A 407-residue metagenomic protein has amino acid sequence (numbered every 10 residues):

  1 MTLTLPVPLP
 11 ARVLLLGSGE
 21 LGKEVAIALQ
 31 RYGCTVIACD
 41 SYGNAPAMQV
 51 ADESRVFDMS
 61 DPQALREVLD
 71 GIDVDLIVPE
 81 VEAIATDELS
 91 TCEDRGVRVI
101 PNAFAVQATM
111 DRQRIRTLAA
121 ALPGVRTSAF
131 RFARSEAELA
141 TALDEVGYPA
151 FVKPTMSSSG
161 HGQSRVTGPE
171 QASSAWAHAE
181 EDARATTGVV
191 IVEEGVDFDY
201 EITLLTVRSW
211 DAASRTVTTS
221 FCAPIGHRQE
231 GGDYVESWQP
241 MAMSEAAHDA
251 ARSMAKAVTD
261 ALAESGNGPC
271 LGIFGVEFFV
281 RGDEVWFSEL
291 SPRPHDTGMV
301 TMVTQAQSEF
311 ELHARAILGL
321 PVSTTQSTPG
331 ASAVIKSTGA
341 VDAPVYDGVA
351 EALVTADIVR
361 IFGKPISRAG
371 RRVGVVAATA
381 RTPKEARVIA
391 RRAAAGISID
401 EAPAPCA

Functional and structural regions predicted by a protein language model:
M1-M110, R114, P123, A137 (+1 more regions): ATP-binding N-terminal substructure of ATP-dependent carboxylate-amine bond-forming enzymes
A11, S128, H161, Y200-I202 (+6 more regions): Change "...and in nucleic-acid phosphodiester-cleaving endonucleases..." to "...and in nucleic-acid processing enzymes
A108-A261, A390, A394: Active-site nucleotide/adenylate-binding loops and adjacent lid/helix of ATP-dependent enzymes
T206-W210, F278-G282, G363: Short, low-complexity Ser/Thr-rich regulatory SLiMs
G232-A242, E289-M302: Short, flexible active-site loops
D249-V276, R281-G282, S291-D342: Active-site "cap" helix and flanking loop/linker of ATP-utilizing ligase/carboxylase catalytic domains
R315-A407: Peripheral (often C-terminal) accessory segments that flank ATP-dependent C-N-forming ligase machineries
